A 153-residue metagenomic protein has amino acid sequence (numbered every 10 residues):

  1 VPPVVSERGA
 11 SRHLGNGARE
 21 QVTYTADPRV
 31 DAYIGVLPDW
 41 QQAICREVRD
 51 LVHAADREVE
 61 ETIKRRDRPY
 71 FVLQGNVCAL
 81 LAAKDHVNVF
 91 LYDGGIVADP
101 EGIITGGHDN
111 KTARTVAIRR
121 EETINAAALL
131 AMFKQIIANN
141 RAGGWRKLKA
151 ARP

Functional and structural regions predicted by a protein language model:
P2-P153: Charge-dense, helix-prone N-terminal extensions
